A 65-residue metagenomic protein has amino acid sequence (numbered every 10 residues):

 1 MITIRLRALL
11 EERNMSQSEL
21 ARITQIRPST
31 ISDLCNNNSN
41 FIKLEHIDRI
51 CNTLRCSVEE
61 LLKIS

Functional and structural regions predicted by a protein language model:
M1-S16: A short, Lys/Arg-rich alpha-helix, primarily the initiator
L9, I23, L34, I64: Residues in the recognition helix of alpha-helical DNA-binding motifs
L10, A21, C51: The alpha-helix within a helix-turn-helix
E19, T30, E60: Residues in the helix-turn-helix
R27-F41: Recognition helix of helix-turn-helix/homeodomain-like DNA-binding domains that insert into the DNA major groove
N38-N52: Short, basic-rich loop-to-helix N-cap that marks the start of a DNA-contacting helix
R55-S65: Short C-terminal boundary/hinge segments that cap the last helix of small helical domains
